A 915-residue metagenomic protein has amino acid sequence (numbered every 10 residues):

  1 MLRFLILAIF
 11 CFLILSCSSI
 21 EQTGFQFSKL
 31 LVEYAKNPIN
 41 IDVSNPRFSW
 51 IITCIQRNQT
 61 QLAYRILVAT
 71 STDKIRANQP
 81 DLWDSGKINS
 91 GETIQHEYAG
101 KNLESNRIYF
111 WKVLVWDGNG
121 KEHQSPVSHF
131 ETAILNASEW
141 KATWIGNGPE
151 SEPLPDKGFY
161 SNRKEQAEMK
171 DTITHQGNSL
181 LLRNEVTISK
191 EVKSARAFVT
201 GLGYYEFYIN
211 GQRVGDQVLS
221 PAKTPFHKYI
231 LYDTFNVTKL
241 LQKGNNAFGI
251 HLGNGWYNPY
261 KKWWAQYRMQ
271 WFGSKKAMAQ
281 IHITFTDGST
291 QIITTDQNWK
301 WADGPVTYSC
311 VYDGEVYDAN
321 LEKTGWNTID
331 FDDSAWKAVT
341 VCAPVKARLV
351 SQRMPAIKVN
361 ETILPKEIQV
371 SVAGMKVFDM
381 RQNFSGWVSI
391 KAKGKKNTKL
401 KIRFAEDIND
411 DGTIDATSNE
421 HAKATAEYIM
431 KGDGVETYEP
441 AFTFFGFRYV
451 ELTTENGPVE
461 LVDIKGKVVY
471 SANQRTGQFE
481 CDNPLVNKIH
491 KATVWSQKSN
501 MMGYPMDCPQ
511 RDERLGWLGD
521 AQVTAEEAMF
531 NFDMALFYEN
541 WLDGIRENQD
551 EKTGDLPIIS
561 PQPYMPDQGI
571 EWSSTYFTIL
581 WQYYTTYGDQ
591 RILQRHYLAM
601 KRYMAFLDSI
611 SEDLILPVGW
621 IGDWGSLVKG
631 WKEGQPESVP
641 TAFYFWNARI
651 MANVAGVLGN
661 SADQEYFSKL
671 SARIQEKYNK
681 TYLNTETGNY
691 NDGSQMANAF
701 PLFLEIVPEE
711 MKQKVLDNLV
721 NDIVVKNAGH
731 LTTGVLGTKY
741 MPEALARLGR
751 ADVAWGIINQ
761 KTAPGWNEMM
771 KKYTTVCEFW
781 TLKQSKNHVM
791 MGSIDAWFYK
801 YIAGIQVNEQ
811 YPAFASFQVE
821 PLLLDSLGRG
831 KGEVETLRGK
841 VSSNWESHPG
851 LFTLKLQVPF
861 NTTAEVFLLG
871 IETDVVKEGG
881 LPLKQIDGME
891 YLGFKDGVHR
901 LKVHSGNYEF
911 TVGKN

Functional and structural regions predicted by a protein language model:
M1-Q26: Bacterial Sec-dependent N-terminal signal peptides
R3, Q510-R514, M741-P742: Conserved short loop/turn motifs at secondary-structure junctions
T23-I108, K112-R511, G519-D520, L536-E539 (+4 more regions): Extracellular/oxidizing-compartment recognition motifs
H96-E97, K376-M380, T437-P440, Y690 (+3 more regions): Generic recognition of long tandem-repeat/solenoid scaffolds
G203, G374, D613-L614, T687 (+3 more regions): Beta-strand-connecting loop/turn residues
W256-Y257, G516-K855, F860-G870, L881: Active-site core of glycosidic bond-cleaving carbohydrate-active enzymes
Y267-W271, K276-H282, I293-W326, D330 (+4 more regions): Non-catalytic C-terminal accessory modules of carbohydrate-active enzymes
